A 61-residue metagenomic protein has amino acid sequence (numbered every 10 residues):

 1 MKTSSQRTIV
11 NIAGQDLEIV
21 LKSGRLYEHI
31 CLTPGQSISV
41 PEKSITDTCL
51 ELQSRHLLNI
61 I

Functional and structural regions predicted by a protein language model:
T3-Q15: Asparagine-centered strand-capping/turn motif at beta-strand->loop junctions
R7, L17-G24: Short, surface-exposed beta-strand/strand-loop-strand elements in extracellular ectodomains
N11, L21, V40-E42: Hydrophobic residues in beta-strands and at strand termini
G14-D16, S44-I45: Short, polar loop motifs at secondary-structure junctions
G24, H29-G35, K43: Tight coil/turn sites that cap or link beta-strands
P41-E51: Short amphipathic alpha-helical interaction segments
Q53-I61: A short, conserved structural fragment
